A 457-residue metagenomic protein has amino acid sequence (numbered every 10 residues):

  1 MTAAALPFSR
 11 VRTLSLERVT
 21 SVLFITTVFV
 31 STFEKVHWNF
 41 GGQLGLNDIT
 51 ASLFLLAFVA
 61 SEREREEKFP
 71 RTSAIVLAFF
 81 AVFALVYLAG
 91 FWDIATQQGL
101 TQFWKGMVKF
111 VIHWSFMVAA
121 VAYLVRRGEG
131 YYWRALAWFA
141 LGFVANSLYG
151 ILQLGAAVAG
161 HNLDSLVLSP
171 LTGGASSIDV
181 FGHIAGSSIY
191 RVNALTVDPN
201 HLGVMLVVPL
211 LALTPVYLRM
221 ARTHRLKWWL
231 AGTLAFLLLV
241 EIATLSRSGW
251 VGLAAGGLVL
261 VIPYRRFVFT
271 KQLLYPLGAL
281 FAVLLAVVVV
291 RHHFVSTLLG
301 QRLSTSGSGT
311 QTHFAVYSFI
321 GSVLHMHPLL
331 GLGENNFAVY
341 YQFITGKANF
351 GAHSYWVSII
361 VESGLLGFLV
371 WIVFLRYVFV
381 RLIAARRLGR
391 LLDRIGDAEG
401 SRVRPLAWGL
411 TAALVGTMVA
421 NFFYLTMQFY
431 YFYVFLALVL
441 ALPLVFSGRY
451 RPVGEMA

Functional and structural regions predicted by a protein language model:
M1-V19, L391-R404, N421, L425 (+1 more regions): A juxtamembrane structural motif centered on a specific transmembrane helix
L14-W38, T50-A119, T417: N-terminal hydrophobic segments of proteins, predominantly signal-anchor/transmembrane helices of inner/organellar
T20-V30, W228-L237, L382-F423, V439: Loop-to-helix entry and N-terminal half of a specific, functionally important transmembrane alpha helix in multi-pass
S52-F58, A254-G257, G409-A457: Transmembrane alpha-helices of multi-pass inner-membrane enzymes
S115-A119, W133-Y264, F281, Y377-R387 (+1 more regions): Alpha-helical transmembrane segments of multi-pass inner-membrane proteins
L148, L154-G160, T244, V261-T305 (+2 more regions): A membrane-periplasm/extracellular boundary helix in multi-pass inner-membrane enzymes that assemble envelope glycans
A194, D198-N200, L238-V240, S318 (+5 more regions): A conserved mid-to-late transmembrane alpha helix and its immediate loop/hinge that forms the functional core
R291-S363, A385-R394: Long extracytoplasmic/lumenal interhelical loops at the membrane interface of multi-pass membrane proteins
